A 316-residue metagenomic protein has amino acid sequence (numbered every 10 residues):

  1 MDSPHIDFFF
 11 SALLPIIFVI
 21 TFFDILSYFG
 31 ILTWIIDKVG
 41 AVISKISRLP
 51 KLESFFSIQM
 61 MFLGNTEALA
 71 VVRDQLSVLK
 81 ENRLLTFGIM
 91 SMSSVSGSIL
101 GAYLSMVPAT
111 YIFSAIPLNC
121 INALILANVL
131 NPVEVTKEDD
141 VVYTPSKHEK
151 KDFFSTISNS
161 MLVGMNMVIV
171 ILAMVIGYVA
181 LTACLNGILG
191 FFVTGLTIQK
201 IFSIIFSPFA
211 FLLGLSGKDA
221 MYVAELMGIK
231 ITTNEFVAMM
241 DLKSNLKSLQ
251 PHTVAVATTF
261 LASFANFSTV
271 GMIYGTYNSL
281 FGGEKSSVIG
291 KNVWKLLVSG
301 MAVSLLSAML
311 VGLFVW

Functional and structural regions predicted by a protein language model:
M1-L49: Hydrophobic alpha-helical hairpins/lids featuring a short glycine-rich hinge
D2-S3, I43-S44, N65-S77, K147-M165: Cytosolic juxtamembrane amphipathic/interface segments immediately preceding and feeding into a transmembrane helix
L14-I20, Y111-L126, A255-S263: Alpha-helical transmembrane segments
W34-R48, M60, D74, S155-V163 (+3 more regions): Short amphipathic alpha-helical coupling elements at transmembrane boundaries
I46-L104, V223-L306, L310: Alpha-helical membrane segments and immediately flanking helix-loop junctions that form or couple to the substrate/ion
C120-M165: Long, contiguous bundles of hydrophobic transmembrane helices that form the permeation core of multi-pass
L162-S248: Transmembrane helical segments that form the transport core of multi-pass membrane transport proteins
L310-W316: Juxtamembrane boundary at the C-terminal end of a transmembrane helix
